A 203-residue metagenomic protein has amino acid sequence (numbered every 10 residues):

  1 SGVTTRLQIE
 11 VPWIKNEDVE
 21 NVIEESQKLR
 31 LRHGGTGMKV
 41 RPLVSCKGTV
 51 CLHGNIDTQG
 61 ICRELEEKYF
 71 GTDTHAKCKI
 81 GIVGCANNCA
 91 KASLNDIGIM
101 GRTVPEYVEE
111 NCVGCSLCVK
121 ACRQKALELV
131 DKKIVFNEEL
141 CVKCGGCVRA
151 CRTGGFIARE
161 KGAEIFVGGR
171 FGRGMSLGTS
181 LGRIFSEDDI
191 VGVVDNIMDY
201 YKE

Functional and structural regions predicted by a protein language model:
S1-V113, L117, A121: Small-residue-enriched alpha-helical segments and adjacent helix-cap loops that form tight helix-helix packing
V22, C118, C144-C147, V193 (+1 more regions): Hydrophobic side chains in well-ordered alpha-helices
A86-N88, E138-V142: Beta-rich nucleic-acid/ligand-interaction surfaces
L94, E160-G162, S176-S180: Active-site lining segments that contact anionic ligands and/or coordinate catalytic metals
D96-G101, A163-R170: Short beta-strand elements
L117-F136, G146-G162: Iron-sulfur cluster-binding cysteine motifs and their immediate structural context in ferredoxin-like electron-transfer
Q124, C144, V148, F171 (+1 more regions): Conserved mixed alpha/beta catalytic, RNA-binding, or beta-rich assembly cores of soluble enzyme, regulatory
R170-E203: A hydrophobic, small-residue-rich beta->alpha segment in the mid-to-C-terminal subdomain of diverse proteins
